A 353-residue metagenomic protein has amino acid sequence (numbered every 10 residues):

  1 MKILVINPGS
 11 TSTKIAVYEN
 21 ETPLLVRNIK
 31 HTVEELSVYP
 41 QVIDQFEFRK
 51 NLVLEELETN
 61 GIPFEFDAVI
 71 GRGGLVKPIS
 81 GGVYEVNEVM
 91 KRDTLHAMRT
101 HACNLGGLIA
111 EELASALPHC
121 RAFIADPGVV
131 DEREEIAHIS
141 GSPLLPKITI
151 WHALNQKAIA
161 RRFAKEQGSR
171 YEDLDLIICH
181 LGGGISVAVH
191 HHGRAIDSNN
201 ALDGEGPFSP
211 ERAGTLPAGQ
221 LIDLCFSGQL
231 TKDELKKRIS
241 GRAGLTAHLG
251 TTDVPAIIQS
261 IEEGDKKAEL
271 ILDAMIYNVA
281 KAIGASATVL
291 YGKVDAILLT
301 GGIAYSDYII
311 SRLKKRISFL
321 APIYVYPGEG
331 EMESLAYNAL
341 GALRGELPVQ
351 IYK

Functional and structural regions predicted by a protein language model:
I3-D44: Short glycine-rich, Thr/Ser-proximal phosphate-binding strand/loop in the N-terminal lobe of ATP-dependent enzymes
V53-A68, E166-R170, I283-D295: Phosphate/pyrophosphate-binding loops at sites that engage ATP/ADP/AMP, CoA/4′-phosphopantetheine, polyphosphate
L57-C103, R121, V129-G141: Short beta-strand-loop/turn "lid" adjacent to the catalytic site in phosphate-handling enzymes
A68-G71, R121-P127, I177-C179, D197-S198 (+1 more regions): General beta-strand structural signal in soluble alpha/beta enzymes
L105-E112, I139-D175, G183, H192 (+2 more regions): Glycine-rich phosphate-binding loop plus the immediately following alpha-helix
K237-G292: Adenine-nucleotide phosphate-binding core of ATP-dependent small-molecule kinases
V294-L313: Glycine-rich phosphate-binding loops at beta-strand->alpha-helix junctions
A304-Y305, Y324-K353: Glycine-rich phosphate-binding/hydrolytic loop that grips phosphoryl groups
